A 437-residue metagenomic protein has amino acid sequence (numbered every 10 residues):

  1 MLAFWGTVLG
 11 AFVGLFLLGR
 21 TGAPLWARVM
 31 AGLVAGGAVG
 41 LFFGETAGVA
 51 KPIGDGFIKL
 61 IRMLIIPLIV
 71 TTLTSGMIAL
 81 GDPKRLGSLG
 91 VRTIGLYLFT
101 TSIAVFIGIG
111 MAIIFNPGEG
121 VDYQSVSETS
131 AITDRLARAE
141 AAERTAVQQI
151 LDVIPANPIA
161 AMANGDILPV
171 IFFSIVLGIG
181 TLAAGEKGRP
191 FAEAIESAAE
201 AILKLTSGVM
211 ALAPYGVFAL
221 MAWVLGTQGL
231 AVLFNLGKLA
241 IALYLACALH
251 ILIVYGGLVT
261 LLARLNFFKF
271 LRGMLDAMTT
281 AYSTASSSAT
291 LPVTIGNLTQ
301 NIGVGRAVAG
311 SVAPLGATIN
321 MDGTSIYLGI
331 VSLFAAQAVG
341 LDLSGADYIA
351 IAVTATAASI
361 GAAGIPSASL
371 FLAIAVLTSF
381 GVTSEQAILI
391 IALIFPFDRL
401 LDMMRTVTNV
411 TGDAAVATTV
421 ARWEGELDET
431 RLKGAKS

Functional and structural regions predicted by a protein language model:
L2-W5, F16-R20, M30, G37-A38 (+6 more regions): Signature of multi-pass transmembrane helix bundles
V13-A23, F42-V49: Short, hydrophobic transmembrane alpha-helix segments
A35, F99-S127, A242-A277, A281 (+6 more regions): Transmembrane alpha-helices that form the ion-translocation and gating core of multi-pass ion transport proteins
T46-A50, G87, A194, L230-K238 (+3 more regions): Membrane-water interface of transmembrane alpha-helices in multipass transporters/channels
I69, A213-G216, S286-T294, V308 (+3 more regions): Transmembrane helix boundary and interhelical junction motifs in multipass membrane proteins
R85-R92, K204-A211, N301-A317, G345-A346 (+2 more regions): Membrane-interface alpha-helices at helix entry/exit sites of multi-pass transporters
D276-S359, A417, T430-A435: Helix-loop-helix junctions within the multi-pass membrane cores of secondary transporters/permeases
G329-S437: Transmembrane alpha-helical segments and their short flanking loops that form helix-hairpins/helix-helix interfaces
